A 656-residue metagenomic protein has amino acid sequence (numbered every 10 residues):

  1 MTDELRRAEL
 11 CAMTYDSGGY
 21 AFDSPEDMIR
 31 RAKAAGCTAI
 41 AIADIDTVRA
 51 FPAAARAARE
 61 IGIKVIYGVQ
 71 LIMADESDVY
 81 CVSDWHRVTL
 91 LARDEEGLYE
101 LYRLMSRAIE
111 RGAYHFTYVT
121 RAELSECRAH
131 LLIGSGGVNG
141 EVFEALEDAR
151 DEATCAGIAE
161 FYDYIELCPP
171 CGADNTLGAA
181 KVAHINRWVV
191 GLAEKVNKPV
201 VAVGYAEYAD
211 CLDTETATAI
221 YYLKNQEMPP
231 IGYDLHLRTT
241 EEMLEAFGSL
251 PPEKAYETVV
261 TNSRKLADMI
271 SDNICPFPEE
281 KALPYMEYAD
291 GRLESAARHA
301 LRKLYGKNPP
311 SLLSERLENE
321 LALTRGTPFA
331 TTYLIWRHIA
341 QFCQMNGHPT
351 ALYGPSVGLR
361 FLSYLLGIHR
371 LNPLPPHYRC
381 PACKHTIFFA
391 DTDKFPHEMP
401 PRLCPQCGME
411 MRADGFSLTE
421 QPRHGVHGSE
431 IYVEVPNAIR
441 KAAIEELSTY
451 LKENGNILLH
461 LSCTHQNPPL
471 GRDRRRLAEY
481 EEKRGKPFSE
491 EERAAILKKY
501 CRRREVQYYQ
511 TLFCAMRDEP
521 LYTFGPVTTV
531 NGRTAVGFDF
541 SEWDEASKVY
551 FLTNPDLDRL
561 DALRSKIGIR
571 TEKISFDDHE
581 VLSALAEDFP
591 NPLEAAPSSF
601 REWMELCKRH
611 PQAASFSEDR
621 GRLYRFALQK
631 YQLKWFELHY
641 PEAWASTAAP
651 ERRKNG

Functional and structural regions predicted by a protein language model:
T2-G656: Alpha-helical scaffold/interaction cores of sigma-54-like transcription cofactors and many family A DNA polymerases
